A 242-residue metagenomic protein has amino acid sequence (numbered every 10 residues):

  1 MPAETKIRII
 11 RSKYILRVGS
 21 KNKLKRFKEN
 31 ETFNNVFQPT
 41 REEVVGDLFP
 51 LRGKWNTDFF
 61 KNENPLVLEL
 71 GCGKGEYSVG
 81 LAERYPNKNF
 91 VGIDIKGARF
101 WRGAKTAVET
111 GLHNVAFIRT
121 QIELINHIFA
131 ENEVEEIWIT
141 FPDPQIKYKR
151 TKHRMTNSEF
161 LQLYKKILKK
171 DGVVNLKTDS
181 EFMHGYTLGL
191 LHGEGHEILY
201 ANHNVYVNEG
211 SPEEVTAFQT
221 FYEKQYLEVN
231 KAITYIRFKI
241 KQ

Functional and structural regions predicted by a protein language model:
M1-L66, E76-E83: S-adenosyl-L-methionine
G71-G73: Class I SAM-dependent methyltransferase "Motif I" SAM/SAH-binding loop
K96: Conserved SAM/SAH-binding beta-strand->alpha-helix loop
A104-E131: S-adenosyl-L-methionine
H127-E136, F141: A short acidic, Gly/Pro-enriched loop at the edge of an enzyme's catalytic core that lines a small-molecule cofactor
T156-K170: A short glycine-rich, Lys/Arg-flanked "PGG" loop and its adjoining helix->strand segment in the class I
D171-T178: Conserved beta-strand signature within the Rossmann-like core of class I S-adenosyl-L-methionine
G189, E194-Q242: Class I S-adenosyl-L-methionine
